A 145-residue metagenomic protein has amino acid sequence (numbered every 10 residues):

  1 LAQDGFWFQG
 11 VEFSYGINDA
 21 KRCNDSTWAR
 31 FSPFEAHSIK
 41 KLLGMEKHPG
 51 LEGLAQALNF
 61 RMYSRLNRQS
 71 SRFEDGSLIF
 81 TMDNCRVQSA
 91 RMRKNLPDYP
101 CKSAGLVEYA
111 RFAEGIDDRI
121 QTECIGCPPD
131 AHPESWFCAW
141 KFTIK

Functional and structural regions predicted by a protein language model:
L1-I79, R86-A104, E114-G115, R119-A139 (+1 more regions): N-terminal accessory segment detector
